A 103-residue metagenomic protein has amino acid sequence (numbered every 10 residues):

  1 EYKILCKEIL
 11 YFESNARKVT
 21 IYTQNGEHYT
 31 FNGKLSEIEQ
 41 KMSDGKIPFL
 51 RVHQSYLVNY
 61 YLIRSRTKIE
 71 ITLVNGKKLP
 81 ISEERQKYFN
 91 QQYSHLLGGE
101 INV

Functional and structural regions predicted by a protein language model:
E1-V74, P80-I81: Conserved binding/recognition cores within well-folded domains
Q91-Q92: Glycine/charge-rich catalytic "coupling/switch" loops of P-loop NTPases
E100-V103: Intrinsically disordered, low-complexity protein-interaction/activation regions
